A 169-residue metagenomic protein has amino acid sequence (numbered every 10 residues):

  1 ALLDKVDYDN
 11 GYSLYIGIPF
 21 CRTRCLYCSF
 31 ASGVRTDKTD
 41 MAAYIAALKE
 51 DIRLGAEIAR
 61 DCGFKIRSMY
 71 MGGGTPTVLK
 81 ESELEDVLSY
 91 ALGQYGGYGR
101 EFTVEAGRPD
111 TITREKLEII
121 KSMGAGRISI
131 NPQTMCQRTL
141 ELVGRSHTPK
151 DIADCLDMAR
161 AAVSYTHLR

Functional and structural regions predicted by a protein language model:
A1-L14, C62-G63: N-terminal [4Fe-4S]-dependent radical SAM core
K5, G11, I18, I152-A161: Amphipathic repeat-derived elements
G11-S13, C25, E101: Structural motif
S13, F20-T23, D37, Y95: Short linear sequence motifs
G17-S32: Local cysteine-cluster metal-coordination motifs and their immediate loop/turn environment, predominantly Fe-S cluster
S32-L168: Conserved non-cysteine loop/helix-boundary elements of the Radical SAM core domain that shape
